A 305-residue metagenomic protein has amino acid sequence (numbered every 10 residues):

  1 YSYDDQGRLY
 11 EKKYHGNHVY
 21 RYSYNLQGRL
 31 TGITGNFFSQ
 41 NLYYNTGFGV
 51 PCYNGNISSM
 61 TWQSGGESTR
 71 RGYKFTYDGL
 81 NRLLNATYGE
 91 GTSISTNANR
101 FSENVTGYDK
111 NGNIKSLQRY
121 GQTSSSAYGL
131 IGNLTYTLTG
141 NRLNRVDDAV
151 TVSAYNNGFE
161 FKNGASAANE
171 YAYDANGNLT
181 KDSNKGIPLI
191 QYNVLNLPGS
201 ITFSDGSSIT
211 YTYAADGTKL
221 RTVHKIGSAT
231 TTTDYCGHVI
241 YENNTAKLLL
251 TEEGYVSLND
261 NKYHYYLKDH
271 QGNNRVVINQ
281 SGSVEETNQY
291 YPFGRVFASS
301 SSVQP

Functional and structural regions predicted by a protein language model:
Y1, D5, E11-N17, G32-F37 (+12 more regions): Beta-turn initiation residues at beta-strand->coil junctions
Y1, Y22, L42, F75 (+10 more regions): A residue-level detector for well-ordered beta-strand positions
Y20-N36, T106-N144, Y235-N243: Structured, non-catalytic alpha/beta "coupling" segments that mediate domain-domain communication and provide generic
R29-T31, G129-Y136, R221, A229-E242 (+1 more regions): Carboxylate/His-rich catalytic cores and anion/metal-binding grooves
F38-T46, Y136, D260-P305: A motif-centric feature for acidic-aromatic and gly/ser/thr-rich catalytic loops and repeats
N45, G49-S59, N97-A98, D148-A168 (+1 more regions): Surface-exposed acidic, glycine/proline-enriched linker/cap segments that occur as 15-30-residue helix-coil
N56-A86, E90-T92, A154-Q191: Extracellular repeat-rich scaffold modules on cell surfaces
